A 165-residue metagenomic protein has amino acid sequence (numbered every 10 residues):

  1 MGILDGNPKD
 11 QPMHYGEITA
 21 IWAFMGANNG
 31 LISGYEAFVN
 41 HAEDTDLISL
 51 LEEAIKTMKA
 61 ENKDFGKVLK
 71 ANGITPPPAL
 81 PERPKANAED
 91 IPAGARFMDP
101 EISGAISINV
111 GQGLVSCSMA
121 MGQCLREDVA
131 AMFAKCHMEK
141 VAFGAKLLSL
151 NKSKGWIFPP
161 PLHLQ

Functional and structural regions predicted by a protein language model:
M1-M25, N29, A42-T45: Leu/Val/Ala/Ile-rich N-terminal alpha-helices, chiefly Sec-type signal peptides and the beginnings
G2-L4, K67-G104, I108, H163-Q165: Carboxylate-rich helix-loop segments that flank metal/cofactor sites and access channels in metalloenzymes
N7, N28-N29, N40, N62 (+4 more regions): Detector for Asparagine
M13-I21, T45-K63, I102, E127-V141: Alpha-helical scaffold segments that form or flank carboxylate-/histidine-based iron centers
E17-N40, A88-K135: Acidic/histidine-rich alpha-helical segments that form the ligand environment of transition-metal centers
E36-A37, K59, P77, P81 (+4 more regions): Generic alpha-helix signal with a bias toward terminal, lower-confidence helices and secondary-structure junctions
T45-P81, F143-K154: Conserved alpha-helical segments that form or flank metal/cofactor-binding pockets of metalloenzymes
V115-L162: A generic hydrophobic-segment detector
